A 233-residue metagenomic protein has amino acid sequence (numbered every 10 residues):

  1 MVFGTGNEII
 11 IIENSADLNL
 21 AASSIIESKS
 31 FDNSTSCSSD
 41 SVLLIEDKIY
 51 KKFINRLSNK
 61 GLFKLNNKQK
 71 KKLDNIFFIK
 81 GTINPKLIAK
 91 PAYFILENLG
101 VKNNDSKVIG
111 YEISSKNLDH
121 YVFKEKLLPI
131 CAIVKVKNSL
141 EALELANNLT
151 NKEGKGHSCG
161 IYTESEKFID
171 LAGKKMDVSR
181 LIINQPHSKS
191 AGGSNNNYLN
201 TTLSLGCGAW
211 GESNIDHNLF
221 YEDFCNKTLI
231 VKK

Functional and structural regions predicted by a protein language model:
M1-N117: ALDH superfamily catalytic-core signature
V101-K233: Conserved C-terminal structural/oligomerization subdomain of aldehyde/semialdehyde dehydrogenase
